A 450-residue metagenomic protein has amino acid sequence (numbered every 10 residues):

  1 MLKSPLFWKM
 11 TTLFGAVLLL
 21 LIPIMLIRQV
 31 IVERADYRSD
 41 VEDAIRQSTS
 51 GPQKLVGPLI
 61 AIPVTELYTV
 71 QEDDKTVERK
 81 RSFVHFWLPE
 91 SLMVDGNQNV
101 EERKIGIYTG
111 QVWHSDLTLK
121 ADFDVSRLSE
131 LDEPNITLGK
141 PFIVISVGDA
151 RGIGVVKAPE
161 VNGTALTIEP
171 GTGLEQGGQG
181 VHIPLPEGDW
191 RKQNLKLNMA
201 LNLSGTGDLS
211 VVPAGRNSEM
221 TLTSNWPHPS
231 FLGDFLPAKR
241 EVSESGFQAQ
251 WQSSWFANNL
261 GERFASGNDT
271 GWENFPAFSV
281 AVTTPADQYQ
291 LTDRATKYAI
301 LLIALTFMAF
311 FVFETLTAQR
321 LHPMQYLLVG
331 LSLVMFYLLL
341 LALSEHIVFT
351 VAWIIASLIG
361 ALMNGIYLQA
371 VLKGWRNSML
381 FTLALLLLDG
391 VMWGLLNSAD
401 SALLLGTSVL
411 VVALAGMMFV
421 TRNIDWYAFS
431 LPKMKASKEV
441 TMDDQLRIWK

Functional and structural regions predicted by a protein language model:
L2-Q29: Hydrophobic alpha-helical transmembrane signal-anchor segments
F7-T11, K104-Q111, I183-D189, L291-L301: Membrane-entry segments of alpha-helical transmembrane domains in multi-pass membrane proteins
I24-R28, P285-A295, G394, S398: Glycine- and acidic
I27-G51: Alpha-helical transmembrane signal-anchor/signal-peptide segments
D40, Q47, A61, D73-P276: Soluble non-transmembrane domains of integral membrane proteins
R46-Q71: Short extracytoplasmic
N274-I303, H322-P323: Cytosolic-side membrane-insertion boundary helix
I300-K450: Generic detector of multi-pass transmembrane helix bundles and their immediately adjacent loops in polytopic membrane
